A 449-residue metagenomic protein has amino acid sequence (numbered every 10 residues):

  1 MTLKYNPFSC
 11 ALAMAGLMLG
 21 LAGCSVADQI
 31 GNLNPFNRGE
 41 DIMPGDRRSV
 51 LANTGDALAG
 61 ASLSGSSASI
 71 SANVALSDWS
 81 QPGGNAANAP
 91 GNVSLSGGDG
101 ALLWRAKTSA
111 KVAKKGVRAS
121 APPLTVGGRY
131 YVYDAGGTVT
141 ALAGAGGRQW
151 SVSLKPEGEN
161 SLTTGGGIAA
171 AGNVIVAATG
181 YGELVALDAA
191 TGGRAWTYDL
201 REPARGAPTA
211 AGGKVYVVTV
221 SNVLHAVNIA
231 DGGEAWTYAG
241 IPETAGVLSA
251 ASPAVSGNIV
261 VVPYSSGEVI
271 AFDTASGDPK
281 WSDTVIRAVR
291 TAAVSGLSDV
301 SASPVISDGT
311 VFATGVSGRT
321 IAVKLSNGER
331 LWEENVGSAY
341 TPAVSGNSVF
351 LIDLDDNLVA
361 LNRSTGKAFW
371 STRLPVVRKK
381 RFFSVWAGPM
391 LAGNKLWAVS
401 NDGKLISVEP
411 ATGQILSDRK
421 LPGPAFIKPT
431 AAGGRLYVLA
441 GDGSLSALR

Functional and structural regions predicted by a protein language model:
G20-G23: C-terminal motif of bacterial Sec signal peptides marking the signal peptidase cleavage site
S25-D28: Bacterial signal peptide processing site
I42-A59, S66-R105: Blade/loop signatures of beta-propeller domains
W104-L124, S151-A169, W196-A211, E234-S256 (+5 more regions): Extracytoplasmic beta-rich repeat domains
T140, V185, H225, I270 (+4 more regions): WD40 beta-propeller blade core
A143-G147, D188-T191, N228-G232, T274-G277 (+3 more regions): Short loop/turn segments that connect beta-strands within beta-propeller blades
L421-R449: Blade-level signature of beta-propeller repeat domains, shared across WD40, Kelch, NHL, RCC1 and BNR/Asp-box propellers
